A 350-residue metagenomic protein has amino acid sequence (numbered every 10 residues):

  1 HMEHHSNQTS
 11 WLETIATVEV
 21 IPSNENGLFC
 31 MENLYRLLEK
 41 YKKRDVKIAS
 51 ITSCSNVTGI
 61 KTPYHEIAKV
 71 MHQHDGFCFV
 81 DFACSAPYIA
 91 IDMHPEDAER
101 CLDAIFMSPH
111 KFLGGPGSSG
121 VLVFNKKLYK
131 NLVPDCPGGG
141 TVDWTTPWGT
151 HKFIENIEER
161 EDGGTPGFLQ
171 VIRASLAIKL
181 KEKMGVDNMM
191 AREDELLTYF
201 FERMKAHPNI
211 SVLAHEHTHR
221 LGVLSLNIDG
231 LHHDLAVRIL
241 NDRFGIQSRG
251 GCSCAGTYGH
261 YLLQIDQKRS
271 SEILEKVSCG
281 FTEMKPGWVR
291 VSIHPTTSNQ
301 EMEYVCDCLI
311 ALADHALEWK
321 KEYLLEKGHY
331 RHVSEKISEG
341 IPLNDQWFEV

Functional and structural regions predicted by a protein language model:
H1-V350: Pyridoxal 5′-phosphate
